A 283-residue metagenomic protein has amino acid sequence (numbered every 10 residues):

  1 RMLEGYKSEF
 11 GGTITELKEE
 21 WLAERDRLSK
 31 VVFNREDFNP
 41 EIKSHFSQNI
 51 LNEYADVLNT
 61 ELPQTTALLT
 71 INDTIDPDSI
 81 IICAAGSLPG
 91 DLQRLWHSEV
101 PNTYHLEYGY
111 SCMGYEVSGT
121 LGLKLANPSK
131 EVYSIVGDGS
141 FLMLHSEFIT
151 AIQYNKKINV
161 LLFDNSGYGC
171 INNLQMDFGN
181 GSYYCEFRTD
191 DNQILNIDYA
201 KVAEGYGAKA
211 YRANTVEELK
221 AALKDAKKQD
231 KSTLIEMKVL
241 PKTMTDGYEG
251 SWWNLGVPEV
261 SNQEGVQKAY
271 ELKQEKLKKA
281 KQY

Functional and structural regions predicted by a protein language model:
R1-G11, L69, G90-D91, L95-Y283: Thiamine diphosphate
R1-R35, K227: Glycine-rich, acidic loop regions that bind phosphate or pyrophosphate groups
E9-E16, H45-F46, E53, L62-P63 (+1 more regions): Secondary-structure junction/capping motif
L17, W21-R25, I42, F46 (+4 more regions): Generic structural signal of hydrophobic/aromatic residues within well-ordered alpha-helices of folded domains
K18, L22-E24, L28, N39 (+3 more regions): A diffuse structural propensity rather than consistent per-protein peaks
E24-D26, I42, V100, G256-V257: Short, isolated positions within intrinsically disordered regulatory regions of eukaryotic proteins
V31-S118, L123: Active-site diphosphate/adenylate-binding microenvironment
